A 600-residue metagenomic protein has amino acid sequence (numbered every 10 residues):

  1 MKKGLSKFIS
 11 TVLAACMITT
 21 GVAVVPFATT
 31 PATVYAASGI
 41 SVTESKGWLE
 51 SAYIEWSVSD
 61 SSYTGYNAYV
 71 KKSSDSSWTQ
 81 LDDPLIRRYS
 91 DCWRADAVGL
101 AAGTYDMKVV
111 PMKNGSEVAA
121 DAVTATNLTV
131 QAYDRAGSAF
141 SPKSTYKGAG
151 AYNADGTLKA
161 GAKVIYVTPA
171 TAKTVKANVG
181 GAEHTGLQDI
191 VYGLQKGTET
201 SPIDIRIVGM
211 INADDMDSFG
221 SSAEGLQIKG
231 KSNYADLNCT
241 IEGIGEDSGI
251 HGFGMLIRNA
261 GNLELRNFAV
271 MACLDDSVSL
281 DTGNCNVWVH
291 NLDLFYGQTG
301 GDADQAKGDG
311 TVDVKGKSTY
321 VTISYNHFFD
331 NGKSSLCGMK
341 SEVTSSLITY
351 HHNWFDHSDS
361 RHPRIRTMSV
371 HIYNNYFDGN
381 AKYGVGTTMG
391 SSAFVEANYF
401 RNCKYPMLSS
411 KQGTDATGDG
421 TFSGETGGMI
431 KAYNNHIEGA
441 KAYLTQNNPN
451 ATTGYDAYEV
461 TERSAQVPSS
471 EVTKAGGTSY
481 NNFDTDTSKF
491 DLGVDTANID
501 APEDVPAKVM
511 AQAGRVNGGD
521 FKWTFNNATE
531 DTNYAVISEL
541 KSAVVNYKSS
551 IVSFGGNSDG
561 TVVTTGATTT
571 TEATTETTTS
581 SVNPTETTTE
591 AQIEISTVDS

Functional and structural regions predicted by a protein language model:
T19-A37: Sec-dependent signal peptide cleavage junction
Y35-S62, A119-V130: Pro/Thr/Ser/Gly-rich low-complexity, intrinsically disordered linker/stalk tracts
S59-S77: Solvent-exposed loop/turn segments flanking beta-strands in beta-repeat/beta-sandwich domains
A97-G115: Beta-strand-rich modules
M112, G137-S141, T145-K147, A162-I165 (+4 more regions): Long, ordered, amphipathic alpha-helical scaffolds
G180-S201, M216-T240, G249-R266, A272-N284 (+1 more regions): Extracellular beta-strand-rich solenoid/capping regions of secreted or surface-exposed proteins that bind or remodel
L226-Y234, F253-N259, D276-G283, G301-A303 (+7 more regions): Glycine-rich beta-solenoid repeat tracts in large extracellular/virion proteins
L237-D247, G261-A272, N284-G300, G310-T311 (+5 more regions): Right-handed parallel beta-helix
